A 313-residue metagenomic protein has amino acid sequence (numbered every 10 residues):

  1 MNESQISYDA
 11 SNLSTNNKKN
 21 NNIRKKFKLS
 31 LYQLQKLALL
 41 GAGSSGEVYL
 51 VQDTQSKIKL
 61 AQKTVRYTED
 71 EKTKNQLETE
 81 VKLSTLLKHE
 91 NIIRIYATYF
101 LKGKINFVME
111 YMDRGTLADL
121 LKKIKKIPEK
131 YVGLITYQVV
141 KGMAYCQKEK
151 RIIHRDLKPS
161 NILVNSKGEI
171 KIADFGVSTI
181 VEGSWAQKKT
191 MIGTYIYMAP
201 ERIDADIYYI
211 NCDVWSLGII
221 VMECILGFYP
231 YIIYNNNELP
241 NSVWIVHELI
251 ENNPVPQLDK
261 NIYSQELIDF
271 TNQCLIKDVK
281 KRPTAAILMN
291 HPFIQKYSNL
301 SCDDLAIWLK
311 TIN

Functional and structural regions predicted by a protein language model:
E47: Conserved N-lobe ATP-binding subsite of Hanks-type protein kinase domains, especially the beta3 VAIK lysine
K59, T64-L87: Conserved N-lobe beta3->alphaC-helix segment of eukaryotic protein kinase catalytic domains
T98: Activation-segment/catalytic-loop signature of the eukaryotic protein kinase fold
G103-T116: Conserved short submotifs of the Hanks-type protein kinase catalytic core that shape the nucleotide-binding pocket
A118-I127: AlphaC helix of the protein kinase catalytic domain
I135-T136: Activation segment signature within eukaryotic-like protein kinase domains
